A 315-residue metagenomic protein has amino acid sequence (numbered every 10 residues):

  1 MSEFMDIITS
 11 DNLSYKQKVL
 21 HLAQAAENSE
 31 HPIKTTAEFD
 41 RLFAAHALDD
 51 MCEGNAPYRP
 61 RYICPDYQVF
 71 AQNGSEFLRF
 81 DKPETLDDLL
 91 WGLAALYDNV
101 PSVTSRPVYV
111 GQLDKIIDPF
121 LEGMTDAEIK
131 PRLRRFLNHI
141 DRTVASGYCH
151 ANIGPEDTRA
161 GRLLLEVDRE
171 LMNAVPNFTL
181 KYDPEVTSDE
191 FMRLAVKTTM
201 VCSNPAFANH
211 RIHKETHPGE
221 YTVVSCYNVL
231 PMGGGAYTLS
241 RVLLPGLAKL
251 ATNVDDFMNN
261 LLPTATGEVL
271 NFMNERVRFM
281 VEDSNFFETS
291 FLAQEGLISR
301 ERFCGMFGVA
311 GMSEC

Functional and structural regions predicted by a protein language model:
S2-E301: Conserved catalytic cores of very large enzyme subunits
V108, S299-E314: Conserved phosphate/anionic-ligand binding catalytic regions in large, soluble enzymes, centered on
